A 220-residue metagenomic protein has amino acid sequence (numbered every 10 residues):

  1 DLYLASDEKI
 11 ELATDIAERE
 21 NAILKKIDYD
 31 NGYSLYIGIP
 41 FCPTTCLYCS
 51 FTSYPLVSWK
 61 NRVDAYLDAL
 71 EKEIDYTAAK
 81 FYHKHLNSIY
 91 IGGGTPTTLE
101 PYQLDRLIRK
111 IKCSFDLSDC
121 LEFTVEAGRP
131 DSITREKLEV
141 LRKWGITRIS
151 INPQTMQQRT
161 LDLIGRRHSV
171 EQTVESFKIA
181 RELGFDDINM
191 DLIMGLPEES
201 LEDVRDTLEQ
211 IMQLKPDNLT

Functional and structural regions predicted by a protein language model:
D1-L35: N-terminal [4Fe-4S]-dependent radical SAM core
E20-L24, F51, F81: Short secondary-structure boundary micro-motifs
I27-N31, P40, H83, L117: Short, flexible hinge/linker loops that cap or flank conserved catalytic cores
G32-S34, C46, E122: Structural motif
Y36-G38, G92-G93: Residues at the beta-strand->loop junction immediately N-terminal to the Walker
G38-S53: Local cysteine-cluster metal-coordination motifs and their immediate loop/turn environment, predominantly Fe-S cluster
S53-T220: Conserved non-cysteine loop/helix-boundary elements of the Radical SAM core domain that shape
